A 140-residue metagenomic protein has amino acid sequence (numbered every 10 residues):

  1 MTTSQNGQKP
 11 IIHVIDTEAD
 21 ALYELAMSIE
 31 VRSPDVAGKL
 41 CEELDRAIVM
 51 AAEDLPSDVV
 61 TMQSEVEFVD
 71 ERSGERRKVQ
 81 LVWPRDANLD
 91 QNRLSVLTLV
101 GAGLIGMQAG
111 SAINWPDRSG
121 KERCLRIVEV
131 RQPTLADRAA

Functional and structural regions predicted by a protein language model:
M1-V59: N-terminal intrinsically disordered, low-complexity, charge/repeat-rich segments that act as generic
G38-A87: Long amphipathic N-terminal alpha/beta scaffold segment
I48, N88-L99: Short, structured beta-strand/loop micro-motifs enriched in basic residues and often containing a Trp
V60-E71, K78-Q80, A109-I113, G120-R131: FKBP-type peptidyl-prolyl cis-trans isomerase
D90-Q91, L135-A140: Short, solvent-exposed secondary-structure boundary/capping segments
L99, V130-R131, A140: Flexible glycine-rich active-site/ligand-binding loops centered on an Asp-His dyad
G101-Q108: Short nucleic-acid-contacting surface segments enriched for D/E, G, S/T with interspersed K/R
